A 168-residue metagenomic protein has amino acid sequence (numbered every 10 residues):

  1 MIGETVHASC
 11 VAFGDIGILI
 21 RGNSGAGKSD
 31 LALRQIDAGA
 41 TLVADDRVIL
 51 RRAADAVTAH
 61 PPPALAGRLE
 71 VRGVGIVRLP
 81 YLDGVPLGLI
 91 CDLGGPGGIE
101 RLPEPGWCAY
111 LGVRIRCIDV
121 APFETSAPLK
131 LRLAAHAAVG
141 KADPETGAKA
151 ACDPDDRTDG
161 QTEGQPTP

Functional and structural regions predicted by a protein language model:
M1-V11: Pre-Walker A adenine-sensing motif
T5, D83-V85, G112: A short, structural micro-pattern
A8-C10, R47, P105: Short, acidic/polar N-cap/turn motifs at the starts of alpha helices
V11, D15-I36: Glycine-rich phosphate-binding P-loop
D37-G95: Conserved nucleotide-sensing/catalytic segment adjacent to the nucleotide-binding pocket in NTP-handling enzymes
L87-P168: Conserved NTP phosphate-binding and transfer environment spanning the P-loop NTPase/kinase superfamily
